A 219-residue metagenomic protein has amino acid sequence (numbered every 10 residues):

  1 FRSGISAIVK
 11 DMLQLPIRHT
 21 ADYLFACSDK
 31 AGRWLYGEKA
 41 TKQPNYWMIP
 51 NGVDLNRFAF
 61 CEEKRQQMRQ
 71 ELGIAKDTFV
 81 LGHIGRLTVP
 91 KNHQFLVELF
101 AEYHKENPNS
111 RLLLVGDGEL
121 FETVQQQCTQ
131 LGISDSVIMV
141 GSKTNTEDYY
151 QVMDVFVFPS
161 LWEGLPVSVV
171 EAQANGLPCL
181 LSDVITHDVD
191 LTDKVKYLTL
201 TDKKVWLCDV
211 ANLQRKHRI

Functional and structural regions predicted by a protein language model:
F1-I219: Membrane-interface segments of envelope glycosyltransferases acting on lipid-linked substrates or membrane lipids
